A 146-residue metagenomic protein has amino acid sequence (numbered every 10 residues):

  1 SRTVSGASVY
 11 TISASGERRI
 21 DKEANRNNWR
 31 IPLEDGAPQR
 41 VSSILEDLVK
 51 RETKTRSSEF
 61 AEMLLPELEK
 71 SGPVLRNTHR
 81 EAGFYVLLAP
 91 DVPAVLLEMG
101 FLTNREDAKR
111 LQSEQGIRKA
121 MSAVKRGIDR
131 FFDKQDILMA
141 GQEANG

Functional and structural regions predicted by a protein language model:
S1-G146: Active-site-proximal helix/loop segments of hydrolytic enzymes
